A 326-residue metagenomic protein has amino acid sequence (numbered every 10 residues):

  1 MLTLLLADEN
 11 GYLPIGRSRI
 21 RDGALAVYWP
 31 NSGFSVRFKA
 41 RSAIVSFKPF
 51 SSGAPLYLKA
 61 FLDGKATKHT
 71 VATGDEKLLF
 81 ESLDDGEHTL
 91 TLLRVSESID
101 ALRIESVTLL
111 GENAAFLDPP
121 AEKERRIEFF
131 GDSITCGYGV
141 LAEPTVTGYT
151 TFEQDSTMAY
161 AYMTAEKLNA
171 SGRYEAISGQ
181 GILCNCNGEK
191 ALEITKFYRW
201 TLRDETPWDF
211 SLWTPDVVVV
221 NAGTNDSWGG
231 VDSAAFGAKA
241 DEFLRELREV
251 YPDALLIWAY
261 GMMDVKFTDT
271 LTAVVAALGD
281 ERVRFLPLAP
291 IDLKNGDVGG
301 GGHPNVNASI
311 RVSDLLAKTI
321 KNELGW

Functional and structural regions predicted by a protein language model:
M1-F130, I134-S156, L324-W326: N-terminal secretory targeting modules
W29-N31, D100, V140, T145-A238 (+2 more regions): Conserved SGNH/GDSL esterase-like catalytic core that processes O-acyl groups on lipids and polysaccharides
E122, W213, R248-Y251: Short, conserved loop/helix-junction motifs that constitute active-site signature segments in enzyme catalytic cores
R126-F130, T135, G172-A176, D216-N221 (+2 more regions): Structural recognition of the beta-strand scaffold that forms the well-ordered cores of secreted hydrolase catalytic
T135, N169, R173, G223 (+4 more regions): Sec-exported extracytoplasmic/periplasmic mature domains
C136, T224-W228, D292-N295: A short, flexible beta-alpha/helix-coil linker loop
V231-L255: Glycoside hydrolase catalytic-domain groove-lining segments
M262-W326: Catalytic His-Asp segment of secreted/periplasmic serine-dependent ester chemistry enzymes
